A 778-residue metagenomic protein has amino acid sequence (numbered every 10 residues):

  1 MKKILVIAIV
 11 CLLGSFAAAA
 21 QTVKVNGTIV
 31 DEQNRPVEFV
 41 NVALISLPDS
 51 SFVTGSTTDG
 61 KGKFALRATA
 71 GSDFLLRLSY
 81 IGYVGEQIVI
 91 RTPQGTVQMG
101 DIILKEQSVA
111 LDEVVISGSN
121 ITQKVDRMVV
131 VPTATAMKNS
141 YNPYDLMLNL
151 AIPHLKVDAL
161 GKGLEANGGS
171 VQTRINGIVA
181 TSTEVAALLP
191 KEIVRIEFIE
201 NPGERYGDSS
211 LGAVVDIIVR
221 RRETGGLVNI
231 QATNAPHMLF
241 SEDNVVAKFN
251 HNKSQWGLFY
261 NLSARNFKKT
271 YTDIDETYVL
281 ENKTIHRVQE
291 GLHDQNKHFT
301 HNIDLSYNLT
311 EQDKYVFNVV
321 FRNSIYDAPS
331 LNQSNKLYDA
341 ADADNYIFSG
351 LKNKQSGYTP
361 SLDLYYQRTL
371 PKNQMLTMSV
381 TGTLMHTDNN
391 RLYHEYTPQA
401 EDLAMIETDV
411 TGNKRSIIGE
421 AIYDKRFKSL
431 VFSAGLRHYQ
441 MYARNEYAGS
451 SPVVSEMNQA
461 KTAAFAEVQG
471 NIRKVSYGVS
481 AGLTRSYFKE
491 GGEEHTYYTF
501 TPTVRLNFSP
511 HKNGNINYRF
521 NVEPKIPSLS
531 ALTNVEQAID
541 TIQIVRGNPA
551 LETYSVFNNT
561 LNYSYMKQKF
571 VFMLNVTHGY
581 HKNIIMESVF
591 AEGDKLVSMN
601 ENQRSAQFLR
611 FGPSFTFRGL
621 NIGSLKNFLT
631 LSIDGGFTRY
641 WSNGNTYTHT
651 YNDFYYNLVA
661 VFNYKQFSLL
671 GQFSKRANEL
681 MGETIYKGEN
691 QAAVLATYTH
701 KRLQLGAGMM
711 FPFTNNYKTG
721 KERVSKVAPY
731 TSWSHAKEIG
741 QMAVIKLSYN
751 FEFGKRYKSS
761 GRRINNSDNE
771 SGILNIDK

Functional and structural regions predicted by a protein language model:
Q21, N34, K61-K63, V84-R91 (+20 more regions): Membrane-proximal, glycine/serine-rich, low-complexity loop/turn segments characteristic of large bacterial
N26-E38: Structural motif
S46-S51, L75-I88: A short, solvent-exposed loop/turn motif at the edges and junctions of modular extracellular/periplasmic domains
P48-K63: Short, acidic Ser/Thr/Gly-rich low-complexity loop/linker segments typical of extracellular and cell-surface proteins
S210-Q231, L331-N335, F432-Y442, E446 (+4 more regions): Surface-exposed extracellular loop regions of Gram-negative outer-membrane beta-barrel proteins
K269-T284, P329-Y346, N389-T397, R444-V453 (+10 more regions): Outer-membrane beta-barrel translocator domains and adjoining extracellular loop/strand segments of Gram-negative
S416-I418, M457, A463, N548 (+4 more regions): Outer membrane beta-barrel strand-and-loop segments of large Gram-negative receptors, especially TonB-dependent
G635-S642, F654-T699, L703-T731: C-terminal beta-barrel architecture of Gram-negative outer-membrane proteins
